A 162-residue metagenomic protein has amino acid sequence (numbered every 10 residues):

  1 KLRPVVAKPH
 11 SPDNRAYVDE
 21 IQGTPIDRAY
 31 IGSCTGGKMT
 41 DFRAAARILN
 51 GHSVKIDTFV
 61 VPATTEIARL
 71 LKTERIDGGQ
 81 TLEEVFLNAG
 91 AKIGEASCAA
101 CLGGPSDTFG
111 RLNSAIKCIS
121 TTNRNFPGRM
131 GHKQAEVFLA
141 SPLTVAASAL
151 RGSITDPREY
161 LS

Functional and structural regions predicted by a protein language model:
K1-S162: Fe-S-dependent hydro-lyases/dehydratases of central metabolism
